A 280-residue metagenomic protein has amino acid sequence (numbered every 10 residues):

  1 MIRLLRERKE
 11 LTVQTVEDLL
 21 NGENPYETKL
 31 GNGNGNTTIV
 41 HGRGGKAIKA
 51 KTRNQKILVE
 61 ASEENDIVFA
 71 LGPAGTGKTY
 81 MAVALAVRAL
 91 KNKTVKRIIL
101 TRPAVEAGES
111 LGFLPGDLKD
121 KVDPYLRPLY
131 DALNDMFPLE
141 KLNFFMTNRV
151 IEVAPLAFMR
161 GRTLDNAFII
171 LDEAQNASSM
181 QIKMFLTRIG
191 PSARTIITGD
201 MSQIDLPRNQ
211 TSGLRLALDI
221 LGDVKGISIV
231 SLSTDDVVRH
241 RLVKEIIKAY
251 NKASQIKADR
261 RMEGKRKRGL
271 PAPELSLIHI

Functional and structural regions predicted by a protein language model:
M1-N34: Interdomain "pre-motor" coupling segment immediately N-terminal to P-loop NTPase/helicase cores
G35-A47: Conserved adenine-nucleotide phosphate-binding loops and their immediately adjacent elements
G44-R53, I57-L171, Q175-E274: Conserved helicase motor core of SF1/SF2 NTP-dependent helicases
I278-I280: Conserved small/polar residues in nucleotide/adenosyl-binding loops
